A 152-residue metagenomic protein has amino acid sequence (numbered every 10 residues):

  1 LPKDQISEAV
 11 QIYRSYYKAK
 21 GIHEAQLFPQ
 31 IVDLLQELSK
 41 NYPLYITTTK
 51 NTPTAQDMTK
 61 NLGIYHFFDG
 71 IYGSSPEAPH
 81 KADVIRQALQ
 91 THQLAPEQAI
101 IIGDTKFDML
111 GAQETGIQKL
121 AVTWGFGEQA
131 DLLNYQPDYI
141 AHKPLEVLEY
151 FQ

Functional and structural regions predicted by a protein language model:
L1-D4, M58-T59, A88-L89: Helix-loop "lid/cap" segments that line or gate small-molecule binding pockets
P2, Y65-D69, A95: Conserved H-loop
S7, A19-I46, T52-T59, A82: Short, acidic loop-to-helix structural element flanking the phosphoryl-transfer center in phosphate-processing enzymes
V32-K40, L89, M109-Q113: Surface-exposed amphipathic alpha-helices with a cationic face
T49, T123-G125, P144: Short secondary-structure boundary segments
Y65-P79: A short, structured active-site edge motif that brings together acidic residues
K81-M109: Conserved Lys-Pro-Asp/Glu-containing loop-to-beta segment of HAD-superfamily phosphomonoesterases, centered on
I100-I140: Acidic, Mg2+-coordinating phosphoryl-transfer loop and its flanking beta/alpha structural elements, shared across
